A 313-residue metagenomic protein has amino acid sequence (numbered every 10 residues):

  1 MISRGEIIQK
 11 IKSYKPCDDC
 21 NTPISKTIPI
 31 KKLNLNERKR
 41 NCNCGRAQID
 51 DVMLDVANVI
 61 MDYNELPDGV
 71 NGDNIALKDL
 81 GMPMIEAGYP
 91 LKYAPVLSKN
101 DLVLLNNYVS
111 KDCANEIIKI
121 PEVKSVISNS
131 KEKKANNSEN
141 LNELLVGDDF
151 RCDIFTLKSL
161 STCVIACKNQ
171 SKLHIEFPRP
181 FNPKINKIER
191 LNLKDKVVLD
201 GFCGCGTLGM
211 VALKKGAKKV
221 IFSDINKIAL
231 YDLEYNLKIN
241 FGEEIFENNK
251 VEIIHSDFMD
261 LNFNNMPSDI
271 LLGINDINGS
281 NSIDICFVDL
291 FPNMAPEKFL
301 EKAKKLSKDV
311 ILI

Functional and structural regions predicted by a protein language model:
M1-V59: N-terminal cysteine/histidine-rich coordination modules
K92-F177: Non-catalytic substrate-recognition/targeting regions of SAM-dependent transferases
F177-K196: Conserved alpha-helix/loop element of class I SAM-dependent methyltransferases that forms part of the SAM/SAH-binding
K194-G204: Conserved class I S-adenosyl-L-methionine
C205-K218: Conserved SAM-binding loop of SAM-dependent methyltransferases across substrates and taxa, primarily the Class I
S223-N281: S-adenosyl-L-methionine
N293-L306: A short, conserved alpha-helix within the catalytic core of class I
S307-I313: Conserved beta-strand signature within the Rossmann-like core of class I S-adenosyl-L-methionine
